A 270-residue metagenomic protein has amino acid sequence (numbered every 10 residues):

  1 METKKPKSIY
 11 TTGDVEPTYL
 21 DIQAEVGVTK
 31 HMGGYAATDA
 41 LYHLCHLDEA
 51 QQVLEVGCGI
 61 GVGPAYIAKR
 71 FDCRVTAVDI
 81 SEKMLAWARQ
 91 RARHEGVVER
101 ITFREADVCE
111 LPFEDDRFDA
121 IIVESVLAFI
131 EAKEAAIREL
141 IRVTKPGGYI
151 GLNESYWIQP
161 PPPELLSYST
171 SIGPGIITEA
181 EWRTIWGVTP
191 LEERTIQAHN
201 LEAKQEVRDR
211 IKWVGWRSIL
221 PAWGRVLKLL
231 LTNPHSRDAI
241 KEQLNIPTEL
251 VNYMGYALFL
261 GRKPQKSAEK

Functional and structural regions predicted by a protein language model:
M1-I22: N-terminal, positively charged/glycine-rich alpha-helical extensions of SAM-dependent methyltransferases
H31-E49: Conserved alpha-helix/loop element of class I SAM-dependent methyltransferases that forms part of the SAM/SAH-binding
L54, I60-E110: Class I SAM-dependent methyltransferase SAM/SAH-binding core
C109-A120: A short acidic, Gly/Pro-enriched loop at the edge of an enzyme's catalytic core that lines a small-molecule cofactor
E134-Y149: A short glycine-rich, Lys/Arg-flanked "PGG" loop and its adjoining helix->strand segment in the class I
S155-P174: Short, glycine-/aromatic-enriched active-site segment of Class I SAM-dependent methyltransferases
G175-P190: Short alpha-helix
Q197-K270: Conserved Class I S-adenosyl-L-methionine
